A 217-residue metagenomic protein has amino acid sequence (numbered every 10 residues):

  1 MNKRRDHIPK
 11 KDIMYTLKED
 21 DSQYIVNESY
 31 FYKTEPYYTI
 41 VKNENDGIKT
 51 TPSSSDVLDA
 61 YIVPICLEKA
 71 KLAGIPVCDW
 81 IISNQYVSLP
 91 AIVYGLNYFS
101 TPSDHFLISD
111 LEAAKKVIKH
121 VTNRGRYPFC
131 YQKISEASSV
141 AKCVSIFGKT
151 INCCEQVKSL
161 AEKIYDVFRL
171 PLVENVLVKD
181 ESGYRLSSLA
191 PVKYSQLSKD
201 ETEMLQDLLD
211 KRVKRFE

Functional and structural regions predicted by a protein language model:
M1-S159, D210-E217: Active-site nucleotide/adenylate-binding loops and adjacent lid/helix of ATP-dependent enzymes
V93, C130-Q132, L177, L189-V192: Short beta-strand element of the conserved SAM-dependent methyltransferase core
P128-I134, A141, R169-S182: A short glycine-rich, hydrophobically flanked beta-strand micro-motif that places a catalytic Asp/Glu for divalent metal
I151, E162, L177, Y194-L197: C-terminal, charge/polar-rich interaction regions
E155-P171: Short, internal acidic amphipathic alpha-helical interface segments that mediate docking to partner proteins
R169-L170, K179-E217: C-terminal active-site "lid" helix and adjoining low-complexity regulatory extension at the edge of ATP-using catalytic
